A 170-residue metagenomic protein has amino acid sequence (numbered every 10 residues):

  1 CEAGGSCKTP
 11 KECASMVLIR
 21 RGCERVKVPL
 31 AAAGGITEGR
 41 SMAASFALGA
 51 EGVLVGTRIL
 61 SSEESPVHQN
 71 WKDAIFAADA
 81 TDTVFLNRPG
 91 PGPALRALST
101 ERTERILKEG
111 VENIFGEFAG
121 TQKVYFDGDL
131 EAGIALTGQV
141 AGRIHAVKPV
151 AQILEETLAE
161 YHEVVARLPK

Functional and structural regions predicted by a protein language model:
C1-E2: Non-cysteine beta-strand/loop elements that form the S-adenosyl-L-methionine
S6-A31, T37-K170: Conserved active-site-proximal phosphate/metal-binding subdomains
